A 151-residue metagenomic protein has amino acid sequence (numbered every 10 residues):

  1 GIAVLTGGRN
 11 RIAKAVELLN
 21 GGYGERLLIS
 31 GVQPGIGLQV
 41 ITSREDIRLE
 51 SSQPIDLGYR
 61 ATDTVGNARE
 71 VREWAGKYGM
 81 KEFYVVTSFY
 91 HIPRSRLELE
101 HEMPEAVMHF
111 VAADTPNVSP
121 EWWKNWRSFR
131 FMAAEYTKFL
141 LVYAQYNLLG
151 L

Functional and structural regions predicted by a protein language model:
G1-W126: A structural signal for short, hydrophobic/glycine-enriched beta-strand patches
N125-L151: A transmembrane-helix-recognition feature enriched in membrane-embedded lipid enzymes and envelope glyco-/phospholipid
